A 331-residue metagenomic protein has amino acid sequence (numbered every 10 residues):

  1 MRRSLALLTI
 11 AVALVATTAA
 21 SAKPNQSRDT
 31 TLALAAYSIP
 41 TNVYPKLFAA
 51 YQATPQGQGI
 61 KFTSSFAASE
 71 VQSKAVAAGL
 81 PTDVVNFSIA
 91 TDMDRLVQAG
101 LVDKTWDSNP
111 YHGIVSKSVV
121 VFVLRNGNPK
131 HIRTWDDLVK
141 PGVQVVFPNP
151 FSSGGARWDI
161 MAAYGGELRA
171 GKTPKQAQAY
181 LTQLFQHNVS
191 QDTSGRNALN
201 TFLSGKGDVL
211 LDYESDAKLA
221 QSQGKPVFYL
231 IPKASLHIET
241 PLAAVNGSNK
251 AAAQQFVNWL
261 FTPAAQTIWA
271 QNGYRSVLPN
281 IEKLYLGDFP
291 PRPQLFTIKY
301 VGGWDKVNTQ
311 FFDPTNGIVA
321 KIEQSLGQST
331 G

Functional and structural regions predicted by a protein language model:
M1-T31, G331: Short, low-complexity disordered leader/linker segments with a strong preference for bacterial N-terminal type II
A22-A99, S108-N109: Early extracytoplasmic/lumenal segment of secretory-pathway proteins
S38-N42, A68-S73, A90-D94, G127-K130 (+6 more regions): Solvent-exposed loop/turn segments at secondary-structure junctions within structured extracellular/periplasmic domains
Q58, G79-V85, G142-Q144, S204-V209: Alpha-to-beta junction loops
V97-R169: A conserved helix-loop-strand patch within extracytoplasmic ligand-binding domains of the periplasmic binding
I114-V119, L181-F185, D192-T193, Q221-Q254 (+2 more regions): Periplasmic-binding protein-like
A170-K233: Ligand-binding pocket segment of bilobal, Venus flytrap-like solute-binding proteins
A251-A253, N258-G331: Extracellular/periplasmic juxtamembrane helices and adjacent flexible linkers that interface with membrane partners
